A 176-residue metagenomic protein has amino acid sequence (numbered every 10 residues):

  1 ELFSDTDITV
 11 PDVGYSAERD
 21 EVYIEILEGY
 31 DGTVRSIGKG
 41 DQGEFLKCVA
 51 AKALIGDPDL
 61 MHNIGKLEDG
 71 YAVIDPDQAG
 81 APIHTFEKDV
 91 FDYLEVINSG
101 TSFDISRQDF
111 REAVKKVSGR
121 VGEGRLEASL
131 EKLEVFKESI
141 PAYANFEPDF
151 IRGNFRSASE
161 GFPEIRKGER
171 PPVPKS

Functional and structural regions predicted by a protein language model:
E1-T33, V49-P58, P76: Conserved ATP-binding subdomain of kinase catalytic cores across diverse folds
D12-A17, M61-E68, P174: Short alpha-helical "patches" and their helix-cap loops
I37-D41: Activation segment of protein kinase catalytic domains, centered on the conserved DFG
G43-I83: Active-site acidic catalytic loop and adjacent metal/ATP-binding pocket of ATP-dependent phosphoryl transfer enzymes
Y71-S176: C-terminal catalytic region of ATP-dependent kinase domains
